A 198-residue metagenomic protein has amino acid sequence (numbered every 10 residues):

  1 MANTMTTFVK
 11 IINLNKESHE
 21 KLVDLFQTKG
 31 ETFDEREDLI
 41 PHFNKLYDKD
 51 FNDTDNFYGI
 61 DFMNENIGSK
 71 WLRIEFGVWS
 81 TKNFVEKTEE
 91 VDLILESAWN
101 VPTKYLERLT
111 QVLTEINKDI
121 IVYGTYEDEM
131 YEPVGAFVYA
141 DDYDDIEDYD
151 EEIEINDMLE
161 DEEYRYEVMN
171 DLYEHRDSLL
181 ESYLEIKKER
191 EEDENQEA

Functional and structural regions predicted by a protein language model:
M1-A198: Intrinsic low-complexity, intrinsically disordered or marginally ordered coil/linker segments
